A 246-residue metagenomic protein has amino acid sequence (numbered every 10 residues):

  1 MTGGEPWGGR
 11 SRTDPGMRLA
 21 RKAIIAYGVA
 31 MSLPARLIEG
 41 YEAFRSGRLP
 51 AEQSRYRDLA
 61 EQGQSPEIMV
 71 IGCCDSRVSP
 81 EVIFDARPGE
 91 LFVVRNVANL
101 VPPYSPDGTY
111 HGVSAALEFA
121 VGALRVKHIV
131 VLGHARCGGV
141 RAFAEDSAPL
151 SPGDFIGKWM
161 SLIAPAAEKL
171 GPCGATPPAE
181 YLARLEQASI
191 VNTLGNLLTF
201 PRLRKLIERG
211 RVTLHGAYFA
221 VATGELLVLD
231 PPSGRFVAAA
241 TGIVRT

Functional and structural regions predicted by a protein language model:
Y27-P66, N99-K127, G138-T246: Divalent-metal-activated hydrolytic enzyme cores
E61-P80: N-terminal low-complexity or amphipathic/hydrophobic leaders
I71-C73, R95, V130-A135, H215-A220: Short beta-strand segments
R77-L100: Catalytic core of membrane glycerolipid acyltransferases/transacylases, capturing the structured, soluble-facing
